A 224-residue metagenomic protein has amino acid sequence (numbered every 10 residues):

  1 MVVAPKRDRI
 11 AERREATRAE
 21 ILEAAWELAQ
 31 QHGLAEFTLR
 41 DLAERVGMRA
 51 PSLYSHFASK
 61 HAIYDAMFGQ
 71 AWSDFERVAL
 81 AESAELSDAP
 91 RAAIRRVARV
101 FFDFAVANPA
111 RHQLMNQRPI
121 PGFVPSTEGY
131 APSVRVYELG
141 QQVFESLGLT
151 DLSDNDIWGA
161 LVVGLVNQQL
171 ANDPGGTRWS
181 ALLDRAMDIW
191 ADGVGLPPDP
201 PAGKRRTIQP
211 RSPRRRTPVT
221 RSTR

Functional and structural regions predicted by a protein language model:
M1-A16, S87, P198-R224: N-terminal intrinsically disordered/low-complexity leader segments
E20, A24, L28-A62, A66: Helix-turn-helix
I21-A29, A71, F75, F101 (+1 more regions): Short hydrophobic clusters on alpha-helical segments that form packing/core surfaces in small helical domains
A29, Y64-A71, M115, P132: Alpha-helical DNA-contacting segments of helix-turn-helix folds
A66, L80-A110, S133-R135, W158: Hydrophobic alpha-helical connector segments
L80, N116, G122-I157, A181-A191: Amphipathic alpha-helical packing segments from all-alpha helical-bundle domains
D103, T150-N172, W179-W190, K204 (+1 more regions): Hydrophobic alpha-helical segments that form the core of small-molecule binding pockets and/or dimer interfaces
V106-T127, N167-D173: Amphipathic alpha-helical segments used for helix-helix packing
